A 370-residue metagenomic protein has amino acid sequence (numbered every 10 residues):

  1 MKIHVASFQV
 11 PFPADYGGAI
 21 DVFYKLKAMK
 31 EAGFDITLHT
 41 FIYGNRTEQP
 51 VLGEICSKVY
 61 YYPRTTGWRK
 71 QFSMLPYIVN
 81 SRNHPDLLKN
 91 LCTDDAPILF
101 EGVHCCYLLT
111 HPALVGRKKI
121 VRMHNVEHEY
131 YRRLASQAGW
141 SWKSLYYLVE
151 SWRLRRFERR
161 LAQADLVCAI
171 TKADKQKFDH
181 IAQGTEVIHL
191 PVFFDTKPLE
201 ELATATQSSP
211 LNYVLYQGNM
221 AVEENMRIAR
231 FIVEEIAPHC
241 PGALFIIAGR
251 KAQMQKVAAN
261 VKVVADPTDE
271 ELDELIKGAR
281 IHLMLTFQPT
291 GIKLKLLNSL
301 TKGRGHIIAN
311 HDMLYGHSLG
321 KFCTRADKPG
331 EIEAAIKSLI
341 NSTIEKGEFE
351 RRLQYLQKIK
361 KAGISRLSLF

Functional and structural regions predicted by a protein language model:
M1-S57, T93, A237-P238, G305: N-terminal subdomain of nucleotide-sugar transferases
R82, T204, G330, N341-F370: A charged, aromatic-enriched C-terminal amphipathic alpha-helix characteristic of glycosyltransferases across folds
P85-K89, E127-E129, G139, K143-V167: Membrane-proximal helix-turn-helix segments that form the acceptor-binding/catalytic region of lipid-linked
P97, L114-Q137: Active-site proximal beta-strand in glycosyltransferases
L114-G116, Q163-L166, I170-D195: Helix-loop-beta element that forms the nucleotide-linked donor phosphate-binding surface in glycosyltransferases
H189-D273, K277: Conserved catalytic-core segment of nucleotide-activated headgroup transferases in glycan assembly
K277-G291, K302-R304: Acidic donor-binding loop of glycosyltransferase active sites
K295-S299, G305-A309: Short hydrophobic beta-strand element within catalytic cores of glycosyltransferases and related nucleotide-activated
